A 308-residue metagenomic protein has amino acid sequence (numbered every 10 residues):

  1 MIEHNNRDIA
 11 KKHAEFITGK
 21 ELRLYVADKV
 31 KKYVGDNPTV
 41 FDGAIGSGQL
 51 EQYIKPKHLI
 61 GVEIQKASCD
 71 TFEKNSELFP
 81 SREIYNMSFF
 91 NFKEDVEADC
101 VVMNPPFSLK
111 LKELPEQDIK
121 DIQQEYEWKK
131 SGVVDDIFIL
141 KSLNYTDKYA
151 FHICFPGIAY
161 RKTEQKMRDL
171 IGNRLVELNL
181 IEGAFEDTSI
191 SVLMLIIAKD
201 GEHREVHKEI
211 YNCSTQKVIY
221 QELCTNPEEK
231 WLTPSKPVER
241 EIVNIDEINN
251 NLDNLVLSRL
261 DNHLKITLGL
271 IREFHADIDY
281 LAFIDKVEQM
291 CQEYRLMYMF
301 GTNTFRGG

Functional and structural regions predicted by a protein language model:
M1-G35, Q49-L50, D261-G308: S-adenosyl-L-methionine
N5-R7, E116-Y126: Short glycine/proline- and charge-enriched loop/turn segments that cap or connect secondary-structure elements
V26-Y33, P38-Y53, I64-Q65, M87-K120 (+4 more regions): Conserved proline-anchored active-site loop of SAM-dependent methyltransferases that bridges a beta-strand
L59-E63: Conserved SAM-binding motif I beta-strand of class I
F72-N75: Conserved SAM-binding loop
F79-F89: Conserved SAM-binding strand-loop segment of SAM-dependent methyltransferases
K129-T188, V192-I196: Conserved Class I SAM-dependent methyltransferase catalytic core
D187-V256: Flexible, glycine-/basic-rich loop-and-beta segments that form/coincide with the SAM-dependent methyltransferase
